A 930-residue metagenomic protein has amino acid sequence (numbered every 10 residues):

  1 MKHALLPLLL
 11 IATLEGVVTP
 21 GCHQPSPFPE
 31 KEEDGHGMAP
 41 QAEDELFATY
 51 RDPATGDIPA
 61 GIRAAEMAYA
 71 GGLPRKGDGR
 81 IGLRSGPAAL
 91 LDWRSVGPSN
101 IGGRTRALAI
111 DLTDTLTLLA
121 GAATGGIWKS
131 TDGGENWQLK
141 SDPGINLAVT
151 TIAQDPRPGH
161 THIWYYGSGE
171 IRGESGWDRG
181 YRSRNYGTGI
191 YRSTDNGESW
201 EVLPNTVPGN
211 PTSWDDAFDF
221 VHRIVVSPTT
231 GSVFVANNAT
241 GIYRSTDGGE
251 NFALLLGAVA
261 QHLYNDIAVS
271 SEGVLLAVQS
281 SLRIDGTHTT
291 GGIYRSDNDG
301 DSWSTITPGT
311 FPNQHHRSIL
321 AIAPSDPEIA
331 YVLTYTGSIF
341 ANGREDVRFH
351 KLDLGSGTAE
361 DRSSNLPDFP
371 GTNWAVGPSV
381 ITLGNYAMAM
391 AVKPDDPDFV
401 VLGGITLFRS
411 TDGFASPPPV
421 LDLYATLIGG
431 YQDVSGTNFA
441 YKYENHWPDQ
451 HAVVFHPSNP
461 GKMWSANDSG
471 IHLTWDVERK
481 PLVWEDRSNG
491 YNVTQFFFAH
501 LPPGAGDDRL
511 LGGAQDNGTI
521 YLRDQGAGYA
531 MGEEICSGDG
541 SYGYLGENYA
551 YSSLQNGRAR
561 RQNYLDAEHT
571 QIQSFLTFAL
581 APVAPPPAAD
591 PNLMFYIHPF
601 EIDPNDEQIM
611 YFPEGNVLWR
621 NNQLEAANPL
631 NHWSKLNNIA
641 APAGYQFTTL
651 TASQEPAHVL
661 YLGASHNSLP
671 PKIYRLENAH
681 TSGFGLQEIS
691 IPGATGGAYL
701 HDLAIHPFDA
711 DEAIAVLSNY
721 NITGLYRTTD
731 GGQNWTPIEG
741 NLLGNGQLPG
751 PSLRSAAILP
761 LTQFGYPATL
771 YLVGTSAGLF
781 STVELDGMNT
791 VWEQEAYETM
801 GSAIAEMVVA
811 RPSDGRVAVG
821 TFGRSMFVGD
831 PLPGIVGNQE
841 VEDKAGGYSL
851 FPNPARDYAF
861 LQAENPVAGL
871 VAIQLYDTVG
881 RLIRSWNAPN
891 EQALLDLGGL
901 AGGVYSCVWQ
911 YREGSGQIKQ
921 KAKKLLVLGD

Functional and structural regions predicted by a protein language model:
M1-E30, N838-Q839: Bacterial Sec-dependent N-terminal signal peptides
K2, K129, K351, K923-K924: A general lysine-centric signal
L6-P7, E842-F851, A855-D930: C-terminal outer-membrane/trafficking sorting elements
P7, E15-G16, A236-A239, P707 (+2 more regions): Compositionally biased non-globular segments, especially hydrophobic aliphatic-rich helices of signal peptides
P7, I11-L14, D92, V226 (+4 more regions): Alpha-helical and His/Cys-centered functional microenvironments
P7-A12, G16, R244, S356 (+14 more regions): Generic detector of low-complexity/intrinsically disordered segments and short hydrophobic N-terminal stretches
Q24-P833: Beta-propeller blade termini and top-face loops
P831-A845: Low-complexity, Pro/Thr/Ser/Gly/Ala-rich linker/spacer regions in secreted, extracellular modular proteins
